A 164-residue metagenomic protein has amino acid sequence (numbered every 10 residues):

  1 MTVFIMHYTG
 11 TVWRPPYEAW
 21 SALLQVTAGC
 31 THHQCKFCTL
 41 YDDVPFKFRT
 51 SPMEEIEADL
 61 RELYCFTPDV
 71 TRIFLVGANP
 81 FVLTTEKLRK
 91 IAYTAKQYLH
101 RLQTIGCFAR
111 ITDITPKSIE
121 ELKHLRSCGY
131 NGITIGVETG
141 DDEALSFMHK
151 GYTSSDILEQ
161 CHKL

Functional and structural regions predicted by a protein language model:
M1-T11: Radical SAM enzyme core and accessory elements
Y8, V44, G140-A144: Glycine-rich, flexible loop/turn motifs
T9-E55: Canonical Radical SAM [4Fe-4S] cluster-binding loop centered on the CxxxCxxC motif and its immediate flanking residues
M53-T67: Short microdomains enriched in Cys/His and/or Lys/Arg
Y64-S154, E159: Conserved SAM/AdoMet-binding glycine-rich loop
C161-L164: A generic structural signal for well-ordered alpha-helical segments
